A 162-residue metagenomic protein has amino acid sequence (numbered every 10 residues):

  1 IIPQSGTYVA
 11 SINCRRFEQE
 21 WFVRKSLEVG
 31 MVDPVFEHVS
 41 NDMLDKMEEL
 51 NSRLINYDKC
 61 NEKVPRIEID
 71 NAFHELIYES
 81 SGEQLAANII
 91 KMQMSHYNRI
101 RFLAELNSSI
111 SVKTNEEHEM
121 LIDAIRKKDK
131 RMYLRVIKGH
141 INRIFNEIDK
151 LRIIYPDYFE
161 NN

Functional and structural regions predicted by a protein language model:
I1-E37, D42, L134, F145 (+1 more regions): Short linear motifs at protein or domain termini
T7, A104, T114: Ser/Thr-centric signal marking residues that sit in or immediately flank functional binding/regulatory motifs
R15, E20, R24, E37-L103 (+2 more regions): Conserved amphipathic alpha-helical segments that form helical-bundle/coiled-coil interaction surfaces
H96, A124-K128, P156-N162: Charge-rich, acidic-biased intrinsically disordered regions
S109-V112: Active-site loop of classical SDR/Rossmann-like NAD(P)-dependent oxidoreductases, centered on the catalytic Tyr-X3-Lys
